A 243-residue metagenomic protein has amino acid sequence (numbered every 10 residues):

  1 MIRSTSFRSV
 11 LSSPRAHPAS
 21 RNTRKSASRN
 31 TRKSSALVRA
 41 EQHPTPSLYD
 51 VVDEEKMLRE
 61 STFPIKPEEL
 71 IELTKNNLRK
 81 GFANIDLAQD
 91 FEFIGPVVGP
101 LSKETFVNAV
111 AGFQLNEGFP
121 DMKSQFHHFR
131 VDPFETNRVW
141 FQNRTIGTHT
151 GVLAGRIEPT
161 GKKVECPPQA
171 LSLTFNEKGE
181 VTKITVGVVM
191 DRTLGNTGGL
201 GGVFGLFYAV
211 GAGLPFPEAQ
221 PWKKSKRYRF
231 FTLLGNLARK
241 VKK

Functional and structural regions predicted by a protein language model:
M1-R29, A36: N-terminal chloroplast transit peptides
A40-K243: C-terminal and inter-domain tail/linker signature
